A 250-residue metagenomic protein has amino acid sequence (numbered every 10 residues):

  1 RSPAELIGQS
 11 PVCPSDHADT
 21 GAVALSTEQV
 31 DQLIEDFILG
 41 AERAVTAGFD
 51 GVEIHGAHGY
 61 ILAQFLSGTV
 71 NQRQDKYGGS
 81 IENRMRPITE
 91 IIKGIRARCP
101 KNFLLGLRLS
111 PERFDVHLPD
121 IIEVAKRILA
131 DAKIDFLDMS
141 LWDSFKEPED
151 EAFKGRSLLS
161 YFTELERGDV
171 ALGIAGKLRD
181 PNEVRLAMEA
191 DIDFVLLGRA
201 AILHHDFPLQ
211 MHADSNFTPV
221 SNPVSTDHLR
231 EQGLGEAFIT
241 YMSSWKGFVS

Functional and structural regions predicted by a protein language model:
R1-S250: Flavin-dependent oxidoreductase catalytic cores
